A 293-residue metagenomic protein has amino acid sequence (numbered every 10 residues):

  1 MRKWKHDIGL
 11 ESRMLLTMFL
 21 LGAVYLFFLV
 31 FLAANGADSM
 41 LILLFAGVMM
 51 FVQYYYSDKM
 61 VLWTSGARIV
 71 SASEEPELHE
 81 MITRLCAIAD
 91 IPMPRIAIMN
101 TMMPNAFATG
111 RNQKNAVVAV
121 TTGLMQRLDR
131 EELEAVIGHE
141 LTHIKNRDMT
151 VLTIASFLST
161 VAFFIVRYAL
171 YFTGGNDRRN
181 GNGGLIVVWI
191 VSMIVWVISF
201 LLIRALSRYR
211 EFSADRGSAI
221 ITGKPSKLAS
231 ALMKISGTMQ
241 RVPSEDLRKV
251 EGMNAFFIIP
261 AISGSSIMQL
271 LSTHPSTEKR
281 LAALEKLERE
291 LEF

Functional and structural regions predicted by a protein language model:
M1-F107, A155-F212, S236-Q240, E290-F293: Hydrophobic or amphipathic, alpha-helical segments that drive membrane association/targeting
L44-F45, V118-L124: Membrane-embedded alpha-helical segments that form the functional core of polytopic membrane enzymes, especially those
D58, I82, V120, A135-H143 (+2 more regions): Active-site recognition of the HExxH zinc-binding catalytic motif
S65, D129, L133, T142-R147 (+2 more regions): Active-site-flanking alpha-helical
V70, T122-A135, L202: Short pre-active-site segment immediately N-terminal to the catalytic Zn-binding motif
I91-N115, R179-N180, S218-F293: Active-site-proximal gating segments in proteases and membrane effectors
M99-P104, E131-H143: Hydrophobic alpha-helical transmembrane segments
L141-F157, A169, P225-S226: Catalytic Zn2+-binding segment of zinc metalloproteases
